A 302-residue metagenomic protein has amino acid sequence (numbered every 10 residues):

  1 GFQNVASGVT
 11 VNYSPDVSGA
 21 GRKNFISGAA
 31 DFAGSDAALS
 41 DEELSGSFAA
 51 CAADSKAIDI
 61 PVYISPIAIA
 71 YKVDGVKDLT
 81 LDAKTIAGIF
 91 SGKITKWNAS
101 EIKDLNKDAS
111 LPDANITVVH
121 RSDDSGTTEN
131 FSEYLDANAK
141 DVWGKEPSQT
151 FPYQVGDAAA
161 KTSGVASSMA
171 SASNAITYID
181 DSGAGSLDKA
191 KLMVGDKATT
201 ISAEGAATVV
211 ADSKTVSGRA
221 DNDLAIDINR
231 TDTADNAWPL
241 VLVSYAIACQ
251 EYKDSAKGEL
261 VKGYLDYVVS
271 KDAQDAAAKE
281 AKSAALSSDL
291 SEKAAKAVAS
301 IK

Functional and structural regions predicted by a protein language model:
G1-K103, T162, A166-S168, I179-G185: N-terminal segment of the mature folded domain
Q3-G8, I26-A30, A38, Y71-D74 (+9 more regions): Sec-exported extracytoplasmic/periplasmic mature domains
S7-V9, S65-I67, A114, N174 (+1 more regions): Envelope-exposed proteins and targeting segments
T10-Y13, K56-A57, Y71-K77, N115-R121 (+3 more regions): Second-shell loop/turn segments in exported
G19, S125, S255: Loop/helix-junction capping segments adjacent to catalytic residues or to phosphate/diphosphate-binding pockets
F25-S27, C51-D54, I60-I64, T80 (+5 more regions): Extracellular/periplasmic catalytic domains that process cell-envelope and extracellular macromolecules
P66-S163: Extracytoplasmic ligand-binding site segments that recognize negatively charged/polar headgroups
W143-K271, A278-K302: Flexible, solvent-exposed loop/hinge segments that line or gate ligand/substrate-binding clefts
